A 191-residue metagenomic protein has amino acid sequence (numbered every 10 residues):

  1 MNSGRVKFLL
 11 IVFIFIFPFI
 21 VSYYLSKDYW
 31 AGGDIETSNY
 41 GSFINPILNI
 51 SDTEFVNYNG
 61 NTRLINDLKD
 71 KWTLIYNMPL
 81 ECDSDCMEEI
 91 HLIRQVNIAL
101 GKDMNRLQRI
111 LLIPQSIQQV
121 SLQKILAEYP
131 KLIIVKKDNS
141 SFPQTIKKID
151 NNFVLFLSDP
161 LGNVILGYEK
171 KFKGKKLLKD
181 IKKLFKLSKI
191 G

Functional and structural regions predicted by a protein language model:
V6-S26: Hydrophobic membrane-insertion alpha-helices, especially the h-region of bacterial N-terminal signal peptides
I20, W30-N66, M87-E88: N-terminal "domain-start" segment that seeds a small globular fold
K27, N61, R94-A99, S141 (+1 more regions): Short, surface-exposed patches at the edges or C-terminal ends of soluble domains, predominantly
I65-I93: Short active-site neighborhood of thiol/selenol oxidoreductases, capturing the structured segment around
N77-L80, L112-S116, E169: Structural motif
S84, E88-A127: Structural microenvironment flanking redox-active thiols in thiol-disulfide oxidoreductases
Q108-I110, L122-S158: Short, internal strand/loop/helix patches that form the active-site neighborhood or redox-interaction surface
N151, L157-G191: Thiol-/selenol-based redox modules, centered on thioredoxin-like and closely related oxidoreductase domains
